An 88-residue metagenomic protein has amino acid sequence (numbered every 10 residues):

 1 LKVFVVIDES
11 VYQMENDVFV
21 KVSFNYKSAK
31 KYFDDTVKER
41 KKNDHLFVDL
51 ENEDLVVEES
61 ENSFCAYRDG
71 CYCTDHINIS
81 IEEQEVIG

Functional and structural regions predicted by a protein language model:
L1-F19, T74: Short aromatic-glycine-(Arg/Gly/Cys) micro-motifs in beta-strand/loop hairpins
V3-V6, V20, A29, F33 (+2 more regions): Hydrophobic beta-strand residues in large extracellular and virion-surface proteins
S10-M14, F24-V48: A short, charged, amphipathic alpha-helix used as a generic interaction element across diverse proteins
D35-G88: Short, mixed-charge low-complexity intrinsically disordered segments
